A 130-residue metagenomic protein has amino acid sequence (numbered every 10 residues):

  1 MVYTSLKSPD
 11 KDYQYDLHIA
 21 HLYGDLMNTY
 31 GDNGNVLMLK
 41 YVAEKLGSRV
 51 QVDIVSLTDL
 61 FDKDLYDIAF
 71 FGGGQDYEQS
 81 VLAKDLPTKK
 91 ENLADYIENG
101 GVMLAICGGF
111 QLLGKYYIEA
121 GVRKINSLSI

Functional and structural regions predicted by a protein language model:
M1-E98: N-terminal beta1-alpha1 cap of cysteine-dependent amidohydrolase-like domains
D76-I130: Cysteine-nucleophile active-site neighborhood
